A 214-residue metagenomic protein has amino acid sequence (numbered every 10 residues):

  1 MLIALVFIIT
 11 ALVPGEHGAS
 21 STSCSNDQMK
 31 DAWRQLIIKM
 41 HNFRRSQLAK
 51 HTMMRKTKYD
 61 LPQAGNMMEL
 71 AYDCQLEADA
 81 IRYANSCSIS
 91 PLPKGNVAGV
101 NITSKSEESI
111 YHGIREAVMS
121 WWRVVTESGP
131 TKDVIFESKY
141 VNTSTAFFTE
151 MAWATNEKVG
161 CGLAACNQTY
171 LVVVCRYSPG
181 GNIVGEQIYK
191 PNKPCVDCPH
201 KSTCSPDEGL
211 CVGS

Functional and structural regions predicted by a protein language model:
L2-S214: Mature extracellular or exoplasmic CAP/SCP-family domains and secreted bioactive peptides
